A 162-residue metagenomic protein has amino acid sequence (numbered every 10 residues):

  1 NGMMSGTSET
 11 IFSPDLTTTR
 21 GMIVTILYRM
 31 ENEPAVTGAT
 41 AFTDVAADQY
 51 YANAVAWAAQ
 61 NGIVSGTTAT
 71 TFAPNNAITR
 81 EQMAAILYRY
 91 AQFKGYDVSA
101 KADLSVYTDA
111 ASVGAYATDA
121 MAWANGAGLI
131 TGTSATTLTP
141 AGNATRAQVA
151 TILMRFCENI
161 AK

Functional and structural regions predicted by a protein language model:
N1: Short proline/glycine- and basic residue-enriched helix-capping loop/turn segments at helix->loop/beta transitions
M4-N53, N61-E81, L87-T118, T131-N143 (+1 more regions): Feature responds to low-complexity, polar/acidic, surface-exposed segments characteristic of secreted/exported proteins
M121: Catalytic cores of secreted/periplasmic or lumenal enzymes
V149-T151: Short, structured beta-strand segments at or near domain termini in extracellular proteins/domains
